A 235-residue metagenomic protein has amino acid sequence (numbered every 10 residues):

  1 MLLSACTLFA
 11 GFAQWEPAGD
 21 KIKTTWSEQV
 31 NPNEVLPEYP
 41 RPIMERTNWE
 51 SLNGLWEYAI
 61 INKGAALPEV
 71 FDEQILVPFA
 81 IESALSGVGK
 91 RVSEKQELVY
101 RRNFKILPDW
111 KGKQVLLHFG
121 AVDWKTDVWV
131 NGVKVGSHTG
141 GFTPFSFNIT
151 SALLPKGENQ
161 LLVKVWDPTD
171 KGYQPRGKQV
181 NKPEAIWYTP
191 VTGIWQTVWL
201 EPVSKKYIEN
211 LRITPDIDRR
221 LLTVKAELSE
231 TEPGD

Functional and structural regions predicted by a protein language model:
M1-T7: Bacterial N-terminal signal peptides
F12-W49: N-terminal pre-domain segments of enzymes
G54-V77: Predominantly extracellular/luminal regions of secreted and cell-surface proteins, especially disulfide-bonded
E57-I61, K90-I208, T231: Accessory beta-strand-rich segments of carbohydrate-active enzymes
V70-R91: Aromatic- and Gly/Pro-rich amphipathic surface segment
G112-Q114, I217-K225: Short coil/turn motif common to extracellular beta-sandwich-like domains
V128-V130, L221-D235: Beta-strand-rich binding/interaction modules
N210-I217: Short beta-strand segments of immunoglobulin-like
